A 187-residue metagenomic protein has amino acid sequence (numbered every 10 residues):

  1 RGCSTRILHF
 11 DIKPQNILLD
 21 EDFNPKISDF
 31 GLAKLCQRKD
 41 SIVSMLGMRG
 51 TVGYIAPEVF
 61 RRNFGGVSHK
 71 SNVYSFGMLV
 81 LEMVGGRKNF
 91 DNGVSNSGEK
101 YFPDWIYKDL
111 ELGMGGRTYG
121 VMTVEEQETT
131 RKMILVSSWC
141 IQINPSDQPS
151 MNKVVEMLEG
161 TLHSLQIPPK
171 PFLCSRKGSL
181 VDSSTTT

Functional and structural regions predicted by a protein language model:
R1-T187: Conserved eukaryotic protein kinase-like
